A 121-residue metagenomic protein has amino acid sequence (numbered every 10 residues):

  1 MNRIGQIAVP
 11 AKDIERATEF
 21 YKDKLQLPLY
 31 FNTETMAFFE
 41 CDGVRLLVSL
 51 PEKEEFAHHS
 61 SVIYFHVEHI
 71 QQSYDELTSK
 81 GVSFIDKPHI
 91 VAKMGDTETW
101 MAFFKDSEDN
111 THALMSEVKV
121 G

Functional and structural regions predicted by a protein language model:
M1-E15, R45, S61-I63, S116-G121: N-terminal beta-strand motif that seeds the catalytic metal site of vicinal oxygen chelate
I4-K12, A37, E55-K80, T99-K105 (+1 more regions): Vicinal oxygen chelate
E15-P28: Amphipathic alpha-helical segments
K22-D23, E40, T78: Alpha-helical segments within the soluble intracellular
Q26-F31, F84-P88: Short secondary-structure junctions
L29-S61, T111-E117: Conserved short beta-strand elements that form part of the metal-binding/catalytic scaffold of enzyme active sites
K80-G121: Vicinal oxygen chelate
